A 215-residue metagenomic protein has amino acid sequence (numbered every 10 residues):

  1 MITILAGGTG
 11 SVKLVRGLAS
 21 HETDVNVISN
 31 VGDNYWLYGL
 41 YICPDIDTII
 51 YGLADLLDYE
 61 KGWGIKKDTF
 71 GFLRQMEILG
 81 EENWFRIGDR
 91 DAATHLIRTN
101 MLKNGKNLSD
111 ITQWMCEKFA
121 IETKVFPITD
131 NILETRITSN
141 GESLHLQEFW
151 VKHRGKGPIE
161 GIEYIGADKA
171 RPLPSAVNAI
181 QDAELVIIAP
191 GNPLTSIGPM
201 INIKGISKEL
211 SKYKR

Functional and structural regions predicted by a protein language model:
M1-T3: Extreme N-terminal starter segment of soluble prokaryotic enzymes
G10-V15, T195-P199: Short glycine/serine/threonine-rich phosphate/pyrophosphate-binding segments that cradle anionic phosphate groups
A19-T23, S207-K214: Short, conserved loop/helix-junction motifs that constitute active-site signature segments in enzyme catalytic cores
N26-G32, K214-R215: Short internal beta-strands
N30-Y164: Electropositive, gly/pro-rich neighborhoods at or near active sites that engage anionic ligands
G166-R171: Short gly/ser/thr-rich secondary-structure transition/capping motifs
A183: An anion/phosphate-binding loop that grips the pyrophosphate of nucleotide cofactors and donors
M200-S207: Charged helix-capping and loop-helix junction motifs
